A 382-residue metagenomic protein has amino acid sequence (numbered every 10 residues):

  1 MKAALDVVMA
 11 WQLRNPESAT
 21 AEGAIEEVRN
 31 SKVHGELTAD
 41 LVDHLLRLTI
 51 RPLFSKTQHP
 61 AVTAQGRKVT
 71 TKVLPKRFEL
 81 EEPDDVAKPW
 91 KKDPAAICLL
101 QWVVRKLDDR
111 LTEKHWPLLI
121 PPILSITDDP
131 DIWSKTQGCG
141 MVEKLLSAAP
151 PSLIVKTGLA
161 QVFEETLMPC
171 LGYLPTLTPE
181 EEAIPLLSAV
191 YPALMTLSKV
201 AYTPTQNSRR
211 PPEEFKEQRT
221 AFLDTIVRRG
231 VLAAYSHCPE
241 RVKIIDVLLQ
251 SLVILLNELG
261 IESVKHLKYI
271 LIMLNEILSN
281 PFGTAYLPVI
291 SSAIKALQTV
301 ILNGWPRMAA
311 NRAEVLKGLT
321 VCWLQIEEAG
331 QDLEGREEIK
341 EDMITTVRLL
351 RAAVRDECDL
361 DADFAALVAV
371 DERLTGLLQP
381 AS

Functional and structural regions predicted by a protein language model:
M1-A96, I154-P185, A193, V200-T203: Alpha-helical repeat/alpha-solenoid scaffolds of the HEAT/ARM/MIF4G superfamily and closely related elongated all-alpha
M1-K2, T38-R47, R77, T112-P121 (+4 more regions): Core helices of alpha-solenoid repeat scaffolds
A3, H44, T225, A296 (+6 more regions): Charge-rich, solvent-exposed alpha-helical interaction surfaces
V7, E27-G35, L48, P52 (+21 more regions): Residue-level signature of the C-terminal ends
V8-P16, P83-K92, R110, P122-Q137 (+10 more regions): Short coil/turn segments at helix-helix junctions and helix-capping linkers within large alpha-helical proteins
E17-N30, L74-R77, V86-R105, L119 (+6 more regions): HEAT-repeat alpha-solenoid elements in large eukaryotic scaffold proteins
V321, L349-S382: Terminal, non-catalytic domain-edge segments
